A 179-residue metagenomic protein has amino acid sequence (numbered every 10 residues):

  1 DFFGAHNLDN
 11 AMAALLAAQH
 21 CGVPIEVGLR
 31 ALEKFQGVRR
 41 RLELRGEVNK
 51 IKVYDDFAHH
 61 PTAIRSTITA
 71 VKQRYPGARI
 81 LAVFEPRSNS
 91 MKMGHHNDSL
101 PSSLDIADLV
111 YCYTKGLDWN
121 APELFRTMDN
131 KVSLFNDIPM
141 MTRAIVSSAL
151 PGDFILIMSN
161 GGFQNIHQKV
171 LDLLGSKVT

Functional and structural regions predicted by a protein language model:
D1-A5: A short glycine-threonine-serine/GTX helix/turn-capping micro-motif
A13-T179: ATP-dependent carboxylate-amine ligase
